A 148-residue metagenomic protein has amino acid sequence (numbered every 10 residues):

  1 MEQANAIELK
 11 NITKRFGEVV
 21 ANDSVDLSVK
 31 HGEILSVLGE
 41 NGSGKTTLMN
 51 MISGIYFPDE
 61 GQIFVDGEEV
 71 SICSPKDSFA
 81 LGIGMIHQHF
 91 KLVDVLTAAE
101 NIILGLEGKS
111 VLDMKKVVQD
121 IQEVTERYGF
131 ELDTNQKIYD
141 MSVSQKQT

Functional and structural regions predicted by a protein language model:
E2-T148: Glycine-rich phosphate-binding loops of nucleotide-dependent enzymes
